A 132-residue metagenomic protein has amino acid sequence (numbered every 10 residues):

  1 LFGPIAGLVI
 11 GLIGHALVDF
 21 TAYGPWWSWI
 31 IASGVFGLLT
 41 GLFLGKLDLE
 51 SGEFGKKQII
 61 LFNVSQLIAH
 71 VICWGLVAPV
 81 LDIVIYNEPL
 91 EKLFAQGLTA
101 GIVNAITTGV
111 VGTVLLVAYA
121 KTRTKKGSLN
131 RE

Functional and structural regions predicted by a protein language model:
L1-E132: Loop-helix junctions at membrane interfaces
